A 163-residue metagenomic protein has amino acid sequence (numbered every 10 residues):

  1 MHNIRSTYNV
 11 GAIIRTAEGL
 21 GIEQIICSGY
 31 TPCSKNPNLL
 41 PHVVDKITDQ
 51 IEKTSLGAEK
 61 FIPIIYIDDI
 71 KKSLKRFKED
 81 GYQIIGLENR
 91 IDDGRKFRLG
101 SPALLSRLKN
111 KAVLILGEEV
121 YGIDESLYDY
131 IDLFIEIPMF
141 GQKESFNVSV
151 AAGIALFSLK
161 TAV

Functional and structural regions predicted by a protein language model:
M1-N89: RNA substrate-binding interface of SAM-dependent RNA methyltransferases
R5-S6, G122, K143: Glycine-/small-residue-rich active-site loops that bind phosphorylated ligands and cofactors
A12-I13, L39, F97-G100, S126-D129 (+1 more regions): Short amphipathic alpha-helical segments
I14, K71-L74, L105, D124 (+1 more regions): Short amphipathic alpha-helical segments and helix-helix/interface helices
E18, E125-V163: Structured adenosyl-cofactor binding patch, chiefly the S-adenosyl-L-methionine
Y30-P32, E119, M139-K143: Short, acidic/turn-prone active-site loops that include or flank metal/cofactor- and phosphate-binding residues
P41-V43, E79, A103-N110, V163: Short, basic, low-complexity termini and linkers enriched in Ser/Thr/Gly/Pro that act as targeting/leader peptides
I85-L127, L133-P138: Active-site/ligand-binding-proximal alpha/beta "capping" segment
